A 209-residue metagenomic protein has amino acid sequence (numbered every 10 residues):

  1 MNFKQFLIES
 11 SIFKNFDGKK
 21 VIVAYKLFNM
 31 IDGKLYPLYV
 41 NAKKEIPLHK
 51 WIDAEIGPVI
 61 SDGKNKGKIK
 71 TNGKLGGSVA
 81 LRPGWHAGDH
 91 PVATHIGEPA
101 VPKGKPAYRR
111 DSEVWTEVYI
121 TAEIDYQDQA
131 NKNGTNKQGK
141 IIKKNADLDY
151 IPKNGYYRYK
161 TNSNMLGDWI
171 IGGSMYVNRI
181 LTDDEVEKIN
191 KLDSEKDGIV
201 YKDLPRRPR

Functional and structural regions predicted by a protein language model:
M1-I8: Short acidic, low-complexity intrinsically disordered linear motifs used for protein-protein interactions
F3, A87-G88, T182: Short low-polarity hydrophobic stretches
I12-K68, T94, G104-R209: Active-site and NAD+-binding cores of ADP-ribose-processing enzymes
K74-A100: Extended catalytic/binding region for NAD+/ADP-ribose chemistry, centered on the ART fold
